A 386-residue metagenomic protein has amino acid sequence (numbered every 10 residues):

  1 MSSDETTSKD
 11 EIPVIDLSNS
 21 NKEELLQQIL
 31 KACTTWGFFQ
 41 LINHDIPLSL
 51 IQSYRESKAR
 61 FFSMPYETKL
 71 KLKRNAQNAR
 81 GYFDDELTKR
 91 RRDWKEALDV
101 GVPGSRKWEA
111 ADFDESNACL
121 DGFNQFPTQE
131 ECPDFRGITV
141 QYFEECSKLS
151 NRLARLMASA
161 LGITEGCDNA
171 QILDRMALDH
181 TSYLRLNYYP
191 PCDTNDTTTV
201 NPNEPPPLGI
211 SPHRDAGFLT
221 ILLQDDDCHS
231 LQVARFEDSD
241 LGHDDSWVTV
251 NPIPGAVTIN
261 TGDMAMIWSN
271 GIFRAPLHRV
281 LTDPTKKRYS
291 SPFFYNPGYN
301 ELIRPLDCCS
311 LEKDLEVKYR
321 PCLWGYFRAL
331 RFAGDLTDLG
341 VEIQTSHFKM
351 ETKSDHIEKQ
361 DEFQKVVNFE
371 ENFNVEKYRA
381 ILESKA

Functional and structural regions predicted by a protein language model:
M1-A386: Peripheral, non-catalytic segments flanking oxidoreductase cores
